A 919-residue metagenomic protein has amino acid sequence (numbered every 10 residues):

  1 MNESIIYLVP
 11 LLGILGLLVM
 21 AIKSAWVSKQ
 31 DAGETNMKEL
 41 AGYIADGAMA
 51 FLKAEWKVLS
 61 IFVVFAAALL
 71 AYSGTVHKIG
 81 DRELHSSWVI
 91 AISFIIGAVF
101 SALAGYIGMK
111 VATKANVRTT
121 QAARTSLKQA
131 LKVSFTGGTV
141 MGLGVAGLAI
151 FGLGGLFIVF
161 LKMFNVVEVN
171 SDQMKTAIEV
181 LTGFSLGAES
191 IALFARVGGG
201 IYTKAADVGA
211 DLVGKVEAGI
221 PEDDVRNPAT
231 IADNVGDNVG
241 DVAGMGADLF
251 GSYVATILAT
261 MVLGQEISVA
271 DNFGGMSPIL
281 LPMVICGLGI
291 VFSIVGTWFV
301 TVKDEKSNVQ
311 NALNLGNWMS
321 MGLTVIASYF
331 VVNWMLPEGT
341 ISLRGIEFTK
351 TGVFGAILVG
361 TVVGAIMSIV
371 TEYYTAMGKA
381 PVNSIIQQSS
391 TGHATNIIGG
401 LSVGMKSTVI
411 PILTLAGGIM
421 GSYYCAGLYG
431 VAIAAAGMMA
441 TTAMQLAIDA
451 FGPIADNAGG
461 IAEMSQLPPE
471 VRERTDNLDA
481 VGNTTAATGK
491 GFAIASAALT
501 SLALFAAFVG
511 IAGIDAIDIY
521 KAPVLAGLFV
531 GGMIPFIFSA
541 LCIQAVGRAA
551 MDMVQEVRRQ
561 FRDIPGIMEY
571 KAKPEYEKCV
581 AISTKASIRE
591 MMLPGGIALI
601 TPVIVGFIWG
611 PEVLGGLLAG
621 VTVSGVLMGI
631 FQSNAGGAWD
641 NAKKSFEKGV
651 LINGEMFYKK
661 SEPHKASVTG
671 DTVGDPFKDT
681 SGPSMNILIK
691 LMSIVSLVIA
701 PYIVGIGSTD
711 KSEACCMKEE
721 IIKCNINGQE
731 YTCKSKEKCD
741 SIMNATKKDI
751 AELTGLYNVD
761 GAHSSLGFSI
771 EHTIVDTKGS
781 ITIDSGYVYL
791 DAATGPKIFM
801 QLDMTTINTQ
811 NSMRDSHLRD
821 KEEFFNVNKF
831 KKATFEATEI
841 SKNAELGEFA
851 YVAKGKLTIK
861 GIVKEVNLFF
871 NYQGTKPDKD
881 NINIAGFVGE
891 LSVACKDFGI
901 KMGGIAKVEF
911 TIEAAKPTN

Functional and structural regions predicted by a protein language model:
M1-C716: Hydrophobic packing and interface segments
E3, G47, L249, S501 (+9 more regions): A general marker of short, structured functional hotspots
A21, D679, C733-E737, S812: Low-complexity, intrinsically disordered regions enriched in charged/polar residues
T75, D81, G155, D237 (+14 more regions): Intrinsically disordered, low-complexity regions
N308, T349, T732-C733, D803 (+1 more regions): Short, solvent-exposed coil/turn linker segments
F451, T485, L688, S712 (+4 more regions): Intrinsic disorder/low-complexity detector
S712-E752: Intrinsically disordered, low-complexity terminal tails/loops enriched in metal-binding residues
S741-N919: Low-complexity, acidic/polar, glycine-enriched regions of mature
